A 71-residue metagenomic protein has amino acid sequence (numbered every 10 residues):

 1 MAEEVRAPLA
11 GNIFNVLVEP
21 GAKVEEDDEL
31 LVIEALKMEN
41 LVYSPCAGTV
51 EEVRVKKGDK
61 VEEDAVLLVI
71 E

Functional and structural regions predicted by a protein language model:
M1-N12, V32-P45: Short beta-strand-turn/beta-hairpin segments enriched in glycine/proline and small hydrophobics that form edge-strand
I13, K23, K60: Gly/Ser/Thr-rich beta-alpha loop segments that engage phosphate groups in nucleotides
N15-E19, E52-V55: Short histidine-centered loop motifs in beta-beta connectors
P20, M38, K57: Donor nucleotide-sugar binding loop of glycosyltransferases
E25-N40, E62-E71: Short hydrophobic beta/alpha edge segments that flank linear recognition/processing sites
R54-D64: Short glycine/proline-enriched turn or capping motifs at secondary-structure junctions
